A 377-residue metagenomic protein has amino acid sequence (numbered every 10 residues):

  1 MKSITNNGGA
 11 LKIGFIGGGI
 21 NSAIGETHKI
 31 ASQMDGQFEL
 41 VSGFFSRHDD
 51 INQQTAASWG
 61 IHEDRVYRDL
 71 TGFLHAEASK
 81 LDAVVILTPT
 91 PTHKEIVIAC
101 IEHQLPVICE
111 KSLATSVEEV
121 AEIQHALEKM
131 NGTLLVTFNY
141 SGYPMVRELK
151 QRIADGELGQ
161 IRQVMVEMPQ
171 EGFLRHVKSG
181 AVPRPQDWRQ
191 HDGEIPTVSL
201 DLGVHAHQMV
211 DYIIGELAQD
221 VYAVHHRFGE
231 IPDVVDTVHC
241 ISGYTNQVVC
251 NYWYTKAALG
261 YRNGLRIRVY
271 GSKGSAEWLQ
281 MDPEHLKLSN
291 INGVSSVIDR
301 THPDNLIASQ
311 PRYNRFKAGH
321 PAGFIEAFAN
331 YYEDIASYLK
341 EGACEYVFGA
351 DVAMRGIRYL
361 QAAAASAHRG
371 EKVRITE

Functional and structural regions predicted by a protein language model:
M1, P185, Y244, K273-V347: C-terminal glycine/acidic-rich active-site capping loop/insertion
M1-A10, A83-V85, G293, H320-G323 (+1 more regions): C-terminal helix-rich "cap/oligomerization" subdomain common to oxidoreductases
M1-I61, A336: N-terminal Rossmann-like dinucleotide-binding module
G9, S141-P232, L286, G370: Predominantly a Rossmann-like dinucleotide-binding segment in NAD(P)-dependent oxidoreductases
D64-A126: Beta-loop-alpha module in the N-terminal Rossmann-like domain of NAD(P)-dependent dehydrogenases, especially those
C109, T115, L134-V136, Y252 (+1 more regions): Hydrophobic residues in well-ordered beta-strands that form the structural core
E122-Y140, Q160-Q163: Rossmann-fold dehydrogenase core element
H205-M209, G215-V221, H226-S275, Q280-E284: Glycine-rich, aromatic-lined ligand/substrate-binding cores of catalytic and carbohydrate-binding domains
